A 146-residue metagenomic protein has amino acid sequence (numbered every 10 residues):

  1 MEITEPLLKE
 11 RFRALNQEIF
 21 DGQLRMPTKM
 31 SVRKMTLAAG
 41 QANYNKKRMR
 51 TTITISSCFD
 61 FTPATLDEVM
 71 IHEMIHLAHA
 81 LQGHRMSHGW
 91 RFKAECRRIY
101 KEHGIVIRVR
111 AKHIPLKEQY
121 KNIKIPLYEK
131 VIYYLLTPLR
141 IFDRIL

Functional and structural regions predicted by a protein language model:
M1-A64, L81-L146: Metalloprotease/metallohydrolase-associated module, dominated by Zn2+-dependent proteases
E68-A80: Active-site recognition of the HExxH zinc-binding catalytic motif
